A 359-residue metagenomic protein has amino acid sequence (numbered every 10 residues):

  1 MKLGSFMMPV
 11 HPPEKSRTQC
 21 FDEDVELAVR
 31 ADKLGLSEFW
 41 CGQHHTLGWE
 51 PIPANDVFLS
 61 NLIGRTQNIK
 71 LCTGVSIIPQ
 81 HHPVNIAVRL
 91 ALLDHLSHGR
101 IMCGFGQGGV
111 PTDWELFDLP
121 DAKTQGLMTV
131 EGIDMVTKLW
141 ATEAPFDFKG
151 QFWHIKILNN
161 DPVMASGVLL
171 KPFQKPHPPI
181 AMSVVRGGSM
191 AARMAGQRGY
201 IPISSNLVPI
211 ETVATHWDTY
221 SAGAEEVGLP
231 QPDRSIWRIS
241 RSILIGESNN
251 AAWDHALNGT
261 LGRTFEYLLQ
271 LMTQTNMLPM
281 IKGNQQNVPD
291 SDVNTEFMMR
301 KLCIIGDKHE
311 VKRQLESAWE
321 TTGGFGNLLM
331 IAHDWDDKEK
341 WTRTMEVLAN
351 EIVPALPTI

Functional and structural regions predicted by a protein language model:
M1-L71, H177-P178: N-terminal beta1-alpha1-beta2 module of alpha/beta enzyme domains
K2-Q19, Q80-L158, P202, V208-T212: Flexible, glycine-rich active-site loops centered on histidine and acidic residues that chelate a metal or position
L3, G35, Q43, L62 (+9 more regions): Conserved, mostly hydrophobic/aromatic
L3-S5, F39-C41, L71-T73, I101-F105 (+4 more regions): Hydrophobic faces of well-ordered beta-strands that scaffold small-molecule active sites in alpha/beta enzyme cores
M7-D22, S76-V84, P176-G187, I243-L244 (+1 more regions): Active-site mouth loops of central-metabolism enzymes
D32-K33, L59-Q67, L90, D94-I101 (+3 more regions): Acidic (Asp/Glu)-rich catalytic clusters
K123-L169, E211-G324, P357-I359: An alpha-helical appendage that flanks or caps ligand/catalytic pockets
G188-E211, H216-W217: A conserved active-site cap/scaffold subdomain adjacent to cofactor or substrate pockets
